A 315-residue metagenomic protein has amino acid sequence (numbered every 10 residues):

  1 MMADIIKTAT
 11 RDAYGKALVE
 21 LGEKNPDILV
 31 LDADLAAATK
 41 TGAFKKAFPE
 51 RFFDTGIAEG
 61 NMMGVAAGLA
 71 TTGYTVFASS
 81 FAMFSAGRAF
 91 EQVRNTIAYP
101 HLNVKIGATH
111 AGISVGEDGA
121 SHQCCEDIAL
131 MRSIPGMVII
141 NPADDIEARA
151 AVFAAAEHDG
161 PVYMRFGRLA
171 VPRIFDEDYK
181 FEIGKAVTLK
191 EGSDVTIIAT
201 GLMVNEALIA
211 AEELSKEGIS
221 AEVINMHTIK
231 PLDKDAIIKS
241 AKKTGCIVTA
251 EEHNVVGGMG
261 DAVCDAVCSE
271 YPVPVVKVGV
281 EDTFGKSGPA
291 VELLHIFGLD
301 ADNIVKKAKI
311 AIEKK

Functional and structural regions predicted by a protein language model:
M1-R165, A170, N303: Thiamine diphosphate
D12, K24-D27, L35-G42, K46 (+2 more regions): Thiamine diphosphate
